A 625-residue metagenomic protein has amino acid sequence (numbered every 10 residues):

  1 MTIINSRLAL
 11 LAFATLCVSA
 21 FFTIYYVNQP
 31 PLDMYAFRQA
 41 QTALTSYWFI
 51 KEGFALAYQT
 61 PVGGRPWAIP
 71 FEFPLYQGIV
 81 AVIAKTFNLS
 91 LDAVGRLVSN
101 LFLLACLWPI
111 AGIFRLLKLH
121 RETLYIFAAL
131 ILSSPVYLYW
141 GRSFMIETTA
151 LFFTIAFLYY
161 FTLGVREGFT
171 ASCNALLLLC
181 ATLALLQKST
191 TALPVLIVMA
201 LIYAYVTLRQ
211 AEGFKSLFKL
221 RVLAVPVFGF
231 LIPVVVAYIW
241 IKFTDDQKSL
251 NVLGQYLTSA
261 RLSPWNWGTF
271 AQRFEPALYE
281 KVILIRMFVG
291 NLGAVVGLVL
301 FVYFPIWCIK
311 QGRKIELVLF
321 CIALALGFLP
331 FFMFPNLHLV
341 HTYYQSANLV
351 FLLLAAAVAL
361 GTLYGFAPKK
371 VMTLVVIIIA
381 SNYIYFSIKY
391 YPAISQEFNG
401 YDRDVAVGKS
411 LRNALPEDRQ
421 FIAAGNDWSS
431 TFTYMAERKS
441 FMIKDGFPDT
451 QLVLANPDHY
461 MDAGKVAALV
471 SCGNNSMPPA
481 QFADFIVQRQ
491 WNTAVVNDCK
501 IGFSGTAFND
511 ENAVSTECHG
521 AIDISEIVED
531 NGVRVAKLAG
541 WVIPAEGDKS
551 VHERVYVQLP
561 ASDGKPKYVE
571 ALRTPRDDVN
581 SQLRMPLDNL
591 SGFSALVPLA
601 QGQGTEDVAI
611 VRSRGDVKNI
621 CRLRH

Functional and structural regions predicted by a protein language model:
T2-I3, W108, R286-L317, V358: Hydrophobic, aromatic-rich transmembrane alpha-helices and their immediate juxtamembrane boundary segments
F22, T191-A192, A359-Y364, M372-N399 (+1 more regions): Transmembrane alpha-helical segments
I24-N28, Q41-W67, L75: Extracytosolic helix-loop segments that constitute the early lumenal/periplasmic catalytic or substrate-binding loops
V94-K118, A156-Y160: Transmembrane-helix motifs of polytopic, lipid-linked glycan transferases
R115-R121, F157-L176, A184: Membrane-interface transmembrane helices that cradle and orient dolichyl/undecaprenyl
Y139-T149: Short acidic/glycine- and proline-prone juxtamembrane loop motifs at membrane-interface regions of multi-pass membrane
L220-Q272, F288-A294: Membrane-lumen/periplasm interface segments of specific transmembrane helices in polyprenyl phosphate-linked
L411-T450, A467-N475: Short periplasmic/luminal acceptor-recognition loop of GT-C membrane glycosyltransferases, typified by
